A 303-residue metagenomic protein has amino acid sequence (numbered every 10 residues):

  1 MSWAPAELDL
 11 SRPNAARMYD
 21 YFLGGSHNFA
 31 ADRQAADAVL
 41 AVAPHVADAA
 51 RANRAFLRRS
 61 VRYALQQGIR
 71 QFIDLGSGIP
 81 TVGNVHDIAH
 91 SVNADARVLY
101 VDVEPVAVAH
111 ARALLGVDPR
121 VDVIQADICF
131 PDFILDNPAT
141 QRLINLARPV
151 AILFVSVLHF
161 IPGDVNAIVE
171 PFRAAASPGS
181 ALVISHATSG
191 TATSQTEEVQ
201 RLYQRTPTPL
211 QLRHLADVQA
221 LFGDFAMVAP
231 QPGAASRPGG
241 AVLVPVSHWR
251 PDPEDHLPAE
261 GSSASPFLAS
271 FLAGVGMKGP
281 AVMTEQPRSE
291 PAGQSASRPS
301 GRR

Functional and structural regions predicted by a protein language model:
M1-A126, F130-L146, R173, S270 (+3 more regions): Rossmann-like AdoMet
Y19, A226-P251: Conserved S-adenosyl-L-methionine
C129, V157-F160, P178, A187-T191: Short "lid" loop at the C-terminus of a central beta-strand within the Rossmann-like core of SAM-dependent
I144-L158: Short SAM/SAH-binding signature in class I
A151-F154, V169, A176-A187: Conserved beta-strand signature within the Rossmann-like core of class I S-adenosyl-L-methionine
A192-T206: Short, glycine-/aromatic-enriched active-site segment of Class I SAM-dependent methyltransferases
T208-P232: Short alpha-helix
H248-R303: Core SAM-dependent methyltransferase catalytic element
